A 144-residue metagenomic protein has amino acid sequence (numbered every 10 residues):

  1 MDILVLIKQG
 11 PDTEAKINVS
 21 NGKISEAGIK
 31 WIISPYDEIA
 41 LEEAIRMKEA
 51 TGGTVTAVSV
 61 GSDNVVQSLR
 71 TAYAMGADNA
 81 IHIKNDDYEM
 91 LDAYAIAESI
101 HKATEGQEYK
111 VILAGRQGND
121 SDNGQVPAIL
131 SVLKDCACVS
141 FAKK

Functional and structural regions predicted by a protein language model:
M1-K144: N-terminal glycine-rich FAD/FM-binding segment characteristic of electron-transfer flavoproteins
